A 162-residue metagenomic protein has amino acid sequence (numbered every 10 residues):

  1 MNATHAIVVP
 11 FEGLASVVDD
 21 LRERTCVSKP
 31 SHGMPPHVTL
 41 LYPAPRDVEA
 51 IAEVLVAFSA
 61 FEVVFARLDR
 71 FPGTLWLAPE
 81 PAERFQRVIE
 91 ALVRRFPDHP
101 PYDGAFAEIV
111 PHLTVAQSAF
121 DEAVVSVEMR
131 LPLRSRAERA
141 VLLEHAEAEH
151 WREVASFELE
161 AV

Functional and structural regions predicted by a protein language model:
M1-E62, A82-V141, E153-V162: Basic, often amphipathic N-terminal segments
F65-F71: A short, structured active-site edge motif that brings together acidic residues
G73-A78, A107: Charge-rich, low-complexity N-terminal segments
E144-E147: Short, exposed beta-strand-loop hairpins at the edges of beta-sheets in extracellular/periplasmic proteins
